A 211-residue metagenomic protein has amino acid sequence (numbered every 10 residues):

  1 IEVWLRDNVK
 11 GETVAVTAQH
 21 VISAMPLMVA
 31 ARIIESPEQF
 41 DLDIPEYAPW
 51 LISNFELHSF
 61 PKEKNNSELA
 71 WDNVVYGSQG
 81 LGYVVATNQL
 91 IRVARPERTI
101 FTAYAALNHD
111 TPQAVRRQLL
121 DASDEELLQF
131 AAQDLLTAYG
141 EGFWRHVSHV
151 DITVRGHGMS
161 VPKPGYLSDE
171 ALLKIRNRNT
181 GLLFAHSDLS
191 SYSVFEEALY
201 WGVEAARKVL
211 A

Functional and structural regions predicted by a protein language model:
I1-E2, R6-V9: A conserved short coil-to-beta-strand element within the FAD-binding core of flavoproteins
V3, V16, A30, E35 (+2 more regions): Hydrophobic residues positioned within well-ordered beta-strands of beta-sheet architectures
R6, E56, K62-A211: Conserved flavin/dinucleotide-binding core of flavoenzymes
V9-H20: Core beta-strand elements of the Rossmann-like FAD/NAD(P) dinucleotide-binding domain in flavoenzyme oxidoreductases
Q19, S23-M25, S53, H186: Short His-Asn-centered micro-motif
H20-E38: Flavin (primarily FAD) binding-site architecture
S23-P26, E46-A48, P96, L128: Active-site-proximal structural scaffolding
S36-K64, L69-W71: A short beta-strand-loop micro-motif that forms or neighbors metal/cofactor- and ligand-binding patches at active-site
